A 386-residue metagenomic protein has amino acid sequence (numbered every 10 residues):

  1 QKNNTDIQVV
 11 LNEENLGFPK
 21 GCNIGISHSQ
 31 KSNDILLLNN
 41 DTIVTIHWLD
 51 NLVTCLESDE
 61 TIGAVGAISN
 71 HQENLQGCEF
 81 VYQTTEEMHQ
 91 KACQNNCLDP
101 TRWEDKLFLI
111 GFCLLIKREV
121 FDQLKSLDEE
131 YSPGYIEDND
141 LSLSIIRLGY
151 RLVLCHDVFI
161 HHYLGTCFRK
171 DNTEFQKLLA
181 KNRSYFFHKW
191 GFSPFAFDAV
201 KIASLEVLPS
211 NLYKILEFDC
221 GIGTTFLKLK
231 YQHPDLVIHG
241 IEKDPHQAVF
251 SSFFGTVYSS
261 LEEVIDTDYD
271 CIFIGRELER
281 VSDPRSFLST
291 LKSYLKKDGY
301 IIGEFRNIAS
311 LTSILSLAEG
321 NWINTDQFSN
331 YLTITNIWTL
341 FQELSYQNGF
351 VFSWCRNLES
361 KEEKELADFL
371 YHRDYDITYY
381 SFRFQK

Functional and structural regions predicted by a protein language model:
Q1-E14: Acidic donor-binding segment of Leloir-type glycosyltransferases
N12-S29: Glycine-rich, basic loop-to-helix element that forms the pyrophosphate-binding segment of sugar-nucleotide handling
S32-I43: Short beta-strand-to-loop acidic/aromatic patch adjacent to the donor-nucleotide binding site
I43-V81: Conserved donor NDP-sugar-binding/catalytic core segment of glycosyltransferases
D50-L52, L107-K125, E130-F159: A short, conserved alpha-helix in the catalytic core of glycosyltransferases
H71, T85, K91-E119: A recurrent flexible, glycine/aromatic-enriched loop bordering the glycosyltransferase active site that acts as
P100, S282-T290, Y300-Q385: S-adenosyl-L-methionine-dependent methyltransferase catalytic module, highlighting the catalytic core
G223-S260: Class I SAM-dependent methyltransferase SAM/SAH-binding core
